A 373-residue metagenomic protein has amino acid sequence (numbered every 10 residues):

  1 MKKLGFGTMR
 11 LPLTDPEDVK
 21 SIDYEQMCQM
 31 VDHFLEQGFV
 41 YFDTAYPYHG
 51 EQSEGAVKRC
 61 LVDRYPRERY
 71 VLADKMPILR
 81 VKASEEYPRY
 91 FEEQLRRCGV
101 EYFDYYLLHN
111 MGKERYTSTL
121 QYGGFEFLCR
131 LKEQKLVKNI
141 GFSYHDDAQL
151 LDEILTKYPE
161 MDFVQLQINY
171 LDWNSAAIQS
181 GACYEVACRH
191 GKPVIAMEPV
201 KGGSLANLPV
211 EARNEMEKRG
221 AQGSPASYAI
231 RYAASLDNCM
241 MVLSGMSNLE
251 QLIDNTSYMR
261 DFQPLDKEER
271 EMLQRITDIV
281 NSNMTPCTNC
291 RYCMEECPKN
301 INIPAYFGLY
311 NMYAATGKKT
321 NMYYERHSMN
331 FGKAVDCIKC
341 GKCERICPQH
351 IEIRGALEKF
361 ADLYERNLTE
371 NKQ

Functional and structural regions predicted by a protein language model:
M1-L4, G38-Y41, P66-Y70, V100-D104 (+4 more regions): Short, well-ordered coil/turn segments that N-cap beta-strands
M1-Y70, F127, E133: N-terminal binding-site loop/beta-alpha segment at the start of enzyme catalytic domains that lines or forms
R10-E25, K75-E86, E114-T117, R213-G223: Active-site mouth loops of central-metabolism enzymes
Q52-D63, A83-L95, G99, R115-E126 (+1 more regions): Distinct, well-ordered alpha-helical segments
K58, I301-R326, I351-Q373: Non-heme iron-sulfur electron-transfer modules
E68-R80, Y106-M111: A short, structured active-site edge motif that brings together acidic residues
M111-T288, Y292-I301, A305-G308, T316 (+3 more regions): Beta/alpha (TIM)-barrel catalytic core signal, keyed to glycine-rich beta->alpha loops juxtaposed to Asp/Glu that bind
D336-E358: Short flanking/linker segments adjacent to small metal-binding domains or redox-active Cys/His motifs
